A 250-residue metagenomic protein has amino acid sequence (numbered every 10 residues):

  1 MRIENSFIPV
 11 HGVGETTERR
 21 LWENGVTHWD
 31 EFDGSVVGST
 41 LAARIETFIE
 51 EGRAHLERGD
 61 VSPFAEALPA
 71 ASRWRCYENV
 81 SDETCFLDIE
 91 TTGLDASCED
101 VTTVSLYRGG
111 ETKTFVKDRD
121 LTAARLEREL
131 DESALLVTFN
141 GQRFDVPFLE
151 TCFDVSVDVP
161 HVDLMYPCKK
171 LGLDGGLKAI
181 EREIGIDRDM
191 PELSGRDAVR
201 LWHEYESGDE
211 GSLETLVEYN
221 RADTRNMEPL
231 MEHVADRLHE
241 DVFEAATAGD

Functional and structural regions predicted by a protein language model:
M1-S81: N-terminal accessory regions of nucleic-acid-interacting proteins
W22, A96-C98, F148, L171 (+1 more regions): Short, function-defining helix-loop hinge/capping sites that tune catalysis or transport
H28, T122, F144-D145, D223-N226: Short phosphate-engaging motifs
A65-L135: Conserved RNase H-like, two-metal-ion catalytic cores of nucleic-acid enzymes
D88-E90, D145, D163, D223: Acidic active-site catalytic centers that drive phospho-/nucleotidyl reactions and related ester hydrolyses
S105-L106, G110-G185: Conserved DEDDh/DEDDy metal-dependent 3′-5′ exonuclease domain
E183-D250: Acidic, Mg2+-coordinating catalytic module of metal-dependent nucleases/exonucleases that use a two-metal-ion mechanism
